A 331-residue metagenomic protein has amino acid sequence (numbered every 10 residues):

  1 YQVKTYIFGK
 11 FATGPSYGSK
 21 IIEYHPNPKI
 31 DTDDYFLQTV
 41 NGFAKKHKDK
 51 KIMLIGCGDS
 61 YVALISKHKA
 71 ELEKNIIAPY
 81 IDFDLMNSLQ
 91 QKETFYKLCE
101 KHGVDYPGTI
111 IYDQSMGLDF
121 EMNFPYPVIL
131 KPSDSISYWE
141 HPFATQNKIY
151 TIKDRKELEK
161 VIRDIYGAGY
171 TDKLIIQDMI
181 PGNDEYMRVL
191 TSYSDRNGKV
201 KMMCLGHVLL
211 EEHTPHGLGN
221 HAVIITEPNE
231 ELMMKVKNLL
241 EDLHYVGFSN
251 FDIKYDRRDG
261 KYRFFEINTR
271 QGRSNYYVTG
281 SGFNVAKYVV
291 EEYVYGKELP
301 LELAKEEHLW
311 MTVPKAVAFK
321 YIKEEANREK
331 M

Functional and structural regions predicted by a protein language model:
Y1-I81, S115-D119: ATP-binding N-terminal substructure of ATP-dependent carboxylate-amine bond-forming enzymes
S88-I175, R196-N197: Active-site nucleotide/adenylate-binding loops and adjacent lid/helix of ATP-dependent enzymes
N147, K153-K156, K160, D178-H244 (+1 more regions): ATP-dependent carboxylate/phosphate-activation module, predominantly the ATP-grasp catalytic core and closely related
I175, F248-F251, L299-K305: Flexible, glycine/charged-enriched surface loops at secondary-structure junctions
Q177-D178, V246-R258: A short glycine-rich, hydrophobically flanked beta-strand micro-motif that places a catalytic Asp/Glu for divalent metal
G260-R270: A short beta-strand motif that forms the metal-chelation/ATP-contact edge of phosphoryl-transfer active sites
K287, E291-M331: Peripheral (often C-terminal) accessory segments that flank ATP-dependent C-N-forming ligase machineries
